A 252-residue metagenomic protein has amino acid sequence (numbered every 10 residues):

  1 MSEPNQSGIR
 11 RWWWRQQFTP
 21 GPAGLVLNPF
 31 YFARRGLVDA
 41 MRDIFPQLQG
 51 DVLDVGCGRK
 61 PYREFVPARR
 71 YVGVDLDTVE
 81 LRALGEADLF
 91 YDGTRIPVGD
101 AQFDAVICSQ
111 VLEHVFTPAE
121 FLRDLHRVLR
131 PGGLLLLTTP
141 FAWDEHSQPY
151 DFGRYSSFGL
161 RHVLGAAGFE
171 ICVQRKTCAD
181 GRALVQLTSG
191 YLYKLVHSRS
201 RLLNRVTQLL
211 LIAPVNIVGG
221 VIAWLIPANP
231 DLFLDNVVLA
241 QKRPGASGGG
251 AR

Functional and structural regions predicted by a protein language model:
S2-P46: Class I SAM-dependent methyltransferase Rossmann-like catalytic core, especially the SAM/SAH-binding loop
S7, F116-D124, L134-P244: S-adenosyl-L-methionine-dependent methyltransferase catalytic module, highlighting the catalytic core
I9-W14, G24, L129-L134, Q208-L210: Short hydrophobic/aromatic-rich motifs at helix boundaries and adjacent loops
D39, D43-S147, S156-F158, L239-K242: Conserved SAM-binding loop
L81-R82, I222-W224, G248: A short, acidic/glycine-rich surface segment
R243-R252: Generic C-terminal helix-cap and adjacent flexible tail
